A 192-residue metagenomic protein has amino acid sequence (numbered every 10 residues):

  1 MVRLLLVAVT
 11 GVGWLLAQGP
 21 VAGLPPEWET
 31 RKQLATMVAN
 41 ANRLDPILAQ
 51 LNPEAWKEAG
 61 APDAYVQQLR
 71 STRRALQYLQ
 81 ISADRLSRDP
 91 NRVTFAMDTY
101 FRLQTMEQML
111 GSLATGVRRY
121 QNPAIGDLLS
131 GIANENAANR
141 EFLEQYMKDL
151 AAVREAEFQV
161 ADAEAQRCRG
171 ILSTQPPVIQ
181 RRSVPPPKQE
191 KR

Functional and structural regions predicted by a protein language model:
L4-L15: Sec-dependent N-terminal signal peptides
L16-Q33, E155-R192: Compositionally biased, proline/threonine/alanine/serine-rich low-complexity intrinsically disordered stretches
V21-L24, W28-R31, A35, W56 (+7 more regions): Register-specific recognition of a single heptad position within extended alpha-helical repeats
M37-Q104, M109: Alpha-helical segments in soluble extracytoplasmic regions
N42, P46-A49, P53, I81-D84 (+5 more regions): Charged/polar positions within long, soluble alpha-helices
P90-R140: Long, amphipathic, charge-rich alpha-helical segments that form helical bundles/coiled-coils
A124-Q180: Amphipathic, soluble alpha/beta structural segments
